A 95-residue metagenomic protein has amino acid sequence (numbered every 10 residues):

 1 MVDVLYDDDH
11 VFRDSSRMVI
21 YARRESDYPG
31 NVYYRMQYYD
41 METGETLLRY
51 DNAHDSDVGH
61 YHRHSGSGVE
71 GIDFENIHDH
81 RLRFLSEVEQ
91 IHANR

Functional and structural regions predicted by a protein language model:
M1-H60: The feature represents the first ordered module of a protein
Y34, Y50-A53, H64-S67, F84 (+1 more regions): Aromatic-enriched hydrophobic runs in primary sequence
V58-I72: Short helix/strand-capping connector loops at secondary-structure junctions
G68-R95: Short, compact, well-ordered microdomains
